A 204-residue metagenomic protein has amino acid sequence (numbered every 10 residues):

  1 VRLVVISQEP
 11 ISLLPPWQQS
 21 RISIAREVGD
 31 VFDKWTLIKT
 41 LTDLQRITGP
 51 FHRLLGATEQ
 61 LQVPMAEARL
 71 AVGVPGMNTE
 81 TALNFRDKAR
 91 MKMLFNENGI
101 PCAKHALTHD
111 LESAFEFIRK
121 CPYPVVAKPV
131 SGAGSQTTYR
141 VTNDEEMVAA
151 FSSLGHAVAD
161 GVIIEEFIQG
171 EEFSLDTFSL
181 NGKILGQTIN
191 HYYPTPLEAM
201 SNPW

Functional and structural regions predicted by a protein language model:
V1-T81, E112: ATP-binding N-terminal substructure of ATP-dependent carboxylate-amine bond-forming enzymes
I11-L13, A114, M147, Y193-T195: Flexible, glycine-rich phosphate/dinucleotide-binding loops and adjacent beta-alpha linkers at cofactor/substrate
S12, L61-Q62, A133, G170-E171 (+1 more regions): Glycine-rich nucleotide phosphate-binding loop and flanking beta-alpha elements of Rossmann-like dinucleotide-binding
L13-P16, W35-I38, N84-R90, S135-T137 (+1 more regions): Short, charged, surface-exposed secondary-structure boundary motifs
W17-Q19, P129-S131, M200-N202: Short, flexible turn/loop "capping" segments at secondary-structure junctions
G56, T81-A82, H105, V141: Residue-level marker of alpha-helix boundaries and capping positions
D87-I163, Q169, L180-K183: Active-site nucleotide/adenylate-binding loops and adjacent lid/helix of ATP-dependent enzymes
L154-G161, I168-W204: Phosphate-binding core of ATP-grasp and ATP-grasp-like enzymes
